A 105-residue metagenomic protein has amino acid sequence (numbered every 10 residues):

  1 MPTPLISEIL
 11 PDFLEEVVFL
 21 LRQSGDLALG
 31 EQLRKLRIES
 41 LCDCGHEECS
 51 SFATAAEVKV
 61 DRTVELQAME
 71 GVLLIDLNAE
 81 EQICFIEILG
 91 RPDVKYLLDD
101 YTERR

Functional and structural regions predicted by a protein language model:
M1-T63, D100-R105: N-terminal domain-onset segments
R62-R105: Short, compact, well-ordered microdomains
